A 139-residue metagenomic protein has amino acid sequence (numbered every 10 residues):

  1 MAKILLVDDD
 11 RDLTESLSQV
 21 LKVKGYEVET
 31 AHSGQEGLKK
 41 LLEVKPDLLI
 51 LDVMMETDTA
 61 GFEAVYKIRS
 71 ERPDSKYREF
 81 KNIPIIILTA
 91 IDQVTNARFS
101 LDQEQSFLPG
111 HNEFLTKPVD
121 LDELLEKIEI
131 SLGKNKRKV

Functional and structural regions predicted by a protein language model:
V7-D8, A31, L49: Conserved sequence signature across two-component system core domains
D8, D52-V53, T89: Active-site residues of response regulator receiver
R11-E29: Two-component/phosphorelay signaling modules centered on CheY-like receiver
T30-K39, A60-G61: Helix N-cap/capping motif at the beta->alpha junctions
V44-I50, M55: Active-site beta3 strand of CheY-like receiver
K45-D47, P73-I86: His-Asp phosphorelay/catalytic-motif detector in bacterial-type signaling
A60-E63, K67, S75-K81, I91-L115 (+2 more regions): Alpha4 helix (beta4-alpha4-beta5 surface) of REC/receiver domains from two-component response regulators
V119, E126-V139: The C-terminal output helix
